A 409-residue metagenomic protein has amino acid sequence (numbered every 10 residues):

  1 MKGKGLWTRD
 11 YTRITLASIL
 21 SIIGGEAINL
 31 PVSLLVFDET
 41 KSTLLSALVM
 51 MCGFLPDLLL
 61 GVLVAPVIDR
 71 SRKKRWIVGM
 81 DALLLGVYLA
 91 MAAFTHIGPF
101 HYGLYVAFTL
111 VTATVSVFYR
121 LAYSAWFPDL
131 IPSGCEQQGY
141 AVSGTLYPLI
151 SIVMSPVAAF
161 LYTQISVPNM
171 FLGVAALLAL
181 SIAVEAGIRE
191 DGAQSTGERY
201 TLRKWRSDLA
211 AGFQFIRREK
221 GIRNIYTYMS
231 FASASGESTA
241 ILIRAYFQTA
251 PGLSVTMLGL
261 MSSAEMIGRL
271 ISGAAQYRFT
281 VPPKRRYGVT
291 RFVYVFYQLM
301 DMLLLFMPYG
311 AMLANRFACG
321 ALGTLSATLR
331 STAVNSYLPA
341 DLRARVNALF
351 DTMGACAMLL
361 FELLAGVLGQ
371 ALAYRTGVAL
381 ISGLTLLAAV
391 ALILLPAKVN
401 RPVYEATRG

Functional and structural regions predicted by a protein language model:
M1-Y11, D191-Y226: Juxtamembrane intracellular "pre-TM" segments in multi-pass secondary transporters
R13-N29, C52-I68, R72-L84, L104-Y162 (+6 more regions): Substrate-agnostic recognition of the 12-TM MFS/MFS-like secondary transporter fold
P31, T40-A47, A141, V255-S262 (+1 more regions): Small-residue hotspots at the loop-to-helix junctions and early N-terminal turns of transmembrane alpha-helices
S33, Y88-T95, A158, Y162 (+8 more regions): Structural signal for membrane-spanning alpha-helices in multi-pass inner-membrane proteins, emphasizing helix cores
S33-D38, M91-H96, V153-G173, T249-P251 (+1 more regions): Transmembrane alpha-helix termini and helix-breaking/packing motifs in multi-pass membrane transporters
L59-V62, R70, K74-W76, M80 (+2 more regions): C-terminal transmembrane bundle of multi-pass solute transporters/carriers
G98, D129, F171-Y200, L394-T407: Helix-loop junctions on the cytosolic side of multi-pass membrane transporters, especially the intracellular loop
I165-L172, A210-L270: A single, central transmembrane helix in multi-pass transporters
